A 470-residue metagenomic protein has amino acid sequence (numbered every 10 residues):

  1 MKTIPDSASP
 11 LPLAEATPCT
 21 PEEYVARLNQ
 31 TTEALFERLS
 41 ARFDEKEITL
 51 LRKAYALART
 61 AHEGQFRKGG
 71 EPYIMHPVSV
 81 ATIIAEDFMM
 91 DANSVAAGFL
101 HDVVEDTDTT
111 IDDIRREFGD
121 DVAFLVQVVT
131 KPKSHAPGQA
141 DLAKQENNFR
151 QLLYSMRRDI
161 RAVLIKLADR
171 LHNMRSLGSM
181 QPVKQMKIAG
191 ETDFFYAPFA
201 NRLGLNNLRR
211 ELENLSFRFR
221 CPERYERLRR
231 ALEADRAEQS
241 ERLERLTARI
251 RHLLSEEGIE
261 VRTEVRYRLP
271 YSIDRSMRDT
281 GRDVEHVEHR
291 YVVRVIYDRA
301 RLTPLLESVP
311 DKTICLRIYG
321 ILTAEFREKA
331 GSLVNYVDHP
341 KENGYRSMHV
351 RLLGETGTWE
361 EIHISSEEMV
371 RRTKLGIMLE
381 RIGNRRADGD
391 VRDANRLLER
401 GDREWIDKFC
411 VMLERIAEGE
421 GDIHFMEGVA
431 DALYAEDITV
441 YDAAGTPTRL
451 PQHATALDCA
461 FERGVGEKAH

Functional and structural regions predicted by a protein language model:
K2-D6, P10, Y24-D44, R59-Q65 (+7 more regions): Nucleic-acid processing machinery
R38-A54, I111-D121: Short, mixed-charge amphipathic alpha-helical segments
I48-R59, I74, V95, A123-T130 (+1 more regions): Short, well-structured alpha-helical segments
M75, S79, M90-L100, D121 (+3 more regions): Alpha-helical scaffolds flanking conserved acidic
F99-D106, T110-V128, L205: Hydrophobic or amphipathic alpha-helical targeting/insertion segments
R115, V122-A123, Q127-V163: Conserved phosphate-handling catalytic cores of large alpha/beta enzymes
I165-A168: Hydrophobic transmembrane helix module of multi-pass membrane transport proteins
